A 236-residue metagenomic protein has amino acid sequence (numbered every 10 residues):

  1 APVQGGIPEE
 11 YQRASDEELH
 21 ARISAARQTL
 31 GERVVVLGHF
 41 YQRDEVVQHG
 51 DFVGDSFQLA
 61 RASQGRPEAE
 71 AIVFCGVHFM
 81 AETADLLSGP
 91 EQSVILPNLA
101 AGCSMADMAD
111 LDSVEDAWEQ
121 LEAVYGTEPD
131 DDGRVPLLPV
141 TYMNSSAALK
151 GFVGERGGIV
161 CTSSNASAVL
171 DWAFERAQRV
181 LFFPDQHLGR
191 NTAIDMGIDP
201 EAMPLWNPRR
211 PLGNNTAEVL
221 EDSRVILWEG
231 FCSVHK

Functional and structural regions predicted by a protein language model:
A1-K236: Active-site loop-to-helix "anion-binding N-cap" substructures in soluble metabolic enzymes
